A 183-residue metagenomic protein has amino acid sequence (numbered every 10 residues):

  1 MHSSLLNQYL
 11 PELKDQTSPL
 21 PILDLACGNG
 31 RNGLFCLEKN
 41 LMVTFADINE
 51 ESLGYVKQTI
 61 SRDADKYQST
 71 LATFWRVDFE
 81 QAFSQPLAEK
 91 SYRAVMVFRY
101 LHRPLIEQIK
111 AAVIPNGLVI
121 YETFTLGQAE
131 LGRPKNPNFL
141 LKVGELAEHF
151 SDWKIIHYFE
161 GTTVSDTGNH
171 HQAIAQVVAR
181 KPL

Functional and structural regions predicted by a protein language model:
M1-L20: S-adenosyl-L-methionine
P19-G28: Conserved class I S-adenosyl-L-methionine
M42-D47: Conserved SAM-binding motif I beta-strand of class I
N49-E51: Conserved SAM/SAH-binding beta-strand->alpha-helix loop
K66-A82: Conserved SAM-binding strand-loop segment of SAM-dependent methyltransferases
S84-A94: A short acidic, Gly/Pro-enriched loop at the edge of an enzyme's catalytic core that lines a small-molecule cofactor
G117-Q128: Conserved beta-strand signature within the Rossmann-like core of class I S-adenosyl-L-methionine
V164-L183: Core SAM-dependent methyltransferase catalytic element
